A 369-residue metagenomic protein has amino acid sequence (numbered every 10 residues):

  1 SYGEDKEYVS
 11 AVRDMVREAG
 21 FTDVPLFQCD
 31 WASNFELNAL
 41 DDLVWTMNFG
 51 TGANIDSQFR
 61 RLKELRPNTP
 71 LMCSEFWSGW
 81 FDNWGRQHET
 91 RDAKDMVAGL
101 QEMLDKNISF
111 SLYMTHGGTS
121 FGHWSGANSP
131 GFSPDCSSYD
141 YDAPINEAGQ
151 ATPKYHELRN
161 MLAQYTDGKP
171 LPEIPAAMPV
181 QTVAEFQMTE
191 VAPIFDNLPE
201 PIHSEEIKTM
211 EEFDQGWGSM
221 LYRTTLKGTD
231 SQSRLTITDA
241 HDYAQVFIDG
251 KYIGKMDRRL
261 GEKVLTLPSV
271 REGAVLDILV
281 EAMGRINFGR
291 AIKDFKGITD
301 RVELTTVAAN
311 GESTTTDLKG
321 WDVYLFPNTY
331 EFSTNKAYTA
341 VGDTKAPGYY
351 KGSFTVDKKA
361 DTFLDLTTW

Functional and structural regions predicted by a protein language model:
S1-D42: Active-site neighborhood of glycoside hydrolase catalytic domains
Y2-E4, S33-E36, G52-N54, G79-D82 (+4 more regions): Flexible loop/turn segments at secondary-structure boundaries
N48, G52-N146, Q150, M161: Catalytic-core region of carbohydrate-active enzymes that cleave or remodel glycosidic bonds
D135-D140, D239-A240, F247-K296, T368-W369: Beta-strand-rich ligand-recognition modules
D135-I194: Aromatic- and carboxylate-lined catalytic core of secreted/periplasmic carbohydrate-active enzymes
E190-R223, G320-S353: Edge strands and adjacent loops of beta-rich recognition modules
Q232-F247, F354-W369: Aromatic-lined ligand-binding clefts that engage carbohydrates, nucleic acids, or primary amines
E281-D317: Glycine/proline-rich low-complexity spacer/linker segments in large multi-domain proteins
